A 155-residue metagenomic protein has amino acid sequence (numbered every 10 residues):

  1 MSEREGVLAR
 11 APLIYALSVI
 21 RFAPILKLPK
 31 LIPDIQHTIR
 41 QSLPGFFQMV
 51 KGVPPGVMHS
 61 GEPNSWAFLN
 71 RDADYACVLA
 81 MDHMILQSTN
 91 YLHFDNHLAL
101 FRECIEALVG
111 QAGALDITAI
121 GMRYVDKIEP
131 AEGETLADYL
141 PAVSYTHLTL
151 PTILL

Functional and structural regions predicted by a protein language model:
M1-M81, I85: N-terminal low-complexity, intrinsically disordered segments
F22, N90, D126-I128: Short, flexible loop/turn elements at secondary-structure junctions
Y75-V109: Hydrophobic alpha-helical segments and helix pairs
D116-A137: Short, conserved secondary-structure transition motifs
T146-T152: Conserved small/polar residues in nucleotide/adenosyl-binding loops
